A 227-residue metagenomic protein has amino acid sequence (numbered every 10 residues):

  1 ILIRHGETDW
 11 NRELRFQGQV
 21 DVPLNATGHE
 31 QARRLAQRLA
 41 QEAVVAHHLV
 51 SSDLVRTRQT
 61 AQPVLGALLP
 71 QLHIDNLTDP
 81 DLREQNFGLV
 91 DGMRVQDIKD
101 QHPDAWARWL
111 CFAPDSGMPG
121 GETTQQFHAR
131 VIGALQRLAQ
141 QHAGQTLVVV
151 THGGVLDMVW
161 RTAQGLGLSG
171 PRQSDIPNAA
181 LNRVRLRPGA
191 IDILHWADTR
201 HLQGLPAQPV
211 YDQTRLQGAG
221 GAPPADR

Functional and structural regions predicted by a protein language model:
I1-H5, V150: Short, hydrophobic/glycine-enriched beta-strand segments
G6, G153, T199: Active-site metal-binding loops of divalent metal-dependent hydrolases
E7-V64, P114-I132: Loop-to-helix element that buttresses phosphate recognition and phosphoryl-transfer chemistry
R34-W106, R227: Phosphate-coordination/substrate-recognition cap region in phosphate-metabolizing enzymes
V45, G66, F87-D97, Q140 (+2 more regions): Acidic, low-complexity terminal tails and accessory targeting/binding regions of phosphate-metabolizing enzymes
R56, V155-L156: Alpha-helix capping/helix-boundary segments
A105-Q126, Q217-P224: Short glycine/proline- and acidic residue-enriched helix-loop micro-motifs that form flexible lids or anion-recognition
R137-L138, Q145-T151: Generic beta-sheet signal
